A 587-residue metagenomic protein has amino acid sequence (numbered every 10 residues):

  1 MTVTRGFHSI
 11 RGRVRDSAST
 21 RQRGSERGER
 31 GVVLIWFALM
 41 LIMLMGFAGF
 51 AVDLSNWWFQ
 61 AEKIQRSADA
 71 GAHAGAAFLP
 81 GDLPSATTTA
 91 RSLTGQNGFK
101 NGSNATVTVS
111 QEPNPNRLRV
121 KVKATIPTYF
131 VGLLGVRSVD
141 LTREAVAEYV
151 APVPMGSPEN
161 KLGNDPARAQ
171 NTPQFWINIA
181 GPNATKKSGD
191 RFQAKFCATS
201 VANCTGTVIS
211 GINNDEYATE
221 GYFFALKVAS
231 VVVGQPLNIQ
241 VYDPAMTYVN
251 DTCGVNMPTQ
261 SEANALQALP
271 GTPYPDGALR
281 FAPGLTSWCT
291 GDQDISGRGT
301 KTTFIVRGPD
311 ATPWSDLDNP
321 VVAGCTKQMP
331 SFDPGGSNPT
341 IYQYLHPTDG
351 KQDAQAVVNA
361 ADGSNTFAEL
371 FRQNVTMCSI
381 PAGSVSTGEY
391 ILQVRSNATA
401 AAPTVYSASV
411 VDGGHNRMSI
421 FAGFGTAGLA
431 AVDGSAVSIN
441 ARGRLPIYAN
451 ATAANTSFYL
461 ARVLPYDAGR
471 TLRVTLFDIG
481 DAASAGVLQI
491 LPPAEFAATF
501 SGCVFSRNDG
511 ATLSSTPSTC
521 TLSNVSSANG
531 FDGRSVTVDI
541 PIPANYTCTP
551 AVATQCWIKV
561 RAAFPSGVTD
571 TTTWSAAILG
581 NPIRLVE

Functional and structural regions predicted by a protein language model:
T2-D16, T142-E587: N-linked glycosylation sequons
T2-R21, W58-K63, A70-Y129: Short amphipathic secondary-structure patches
G6, G12-I42: Glycine-centered recognition micro-motifs in short, flexible terminal segments and loops
G31, A77-P80, R137: Subunit-assembly interface segments of extracellular/virion macromolecular structures
I35-V52, R66: Alpha-helical hydrophobic helix detector
L44, A61, Q174-W176: Alpha-helical transmembrane segments of polytopic integral membrane proteins, especially the permease/helical cores
D53-W57: N-terminal membrane-insertion alpha helix
N116-G156: Small-polar (Ser/Thr/Gly)-enriched, low-hydrophobicity segments that adopt extended beta-strand/coil conformations
